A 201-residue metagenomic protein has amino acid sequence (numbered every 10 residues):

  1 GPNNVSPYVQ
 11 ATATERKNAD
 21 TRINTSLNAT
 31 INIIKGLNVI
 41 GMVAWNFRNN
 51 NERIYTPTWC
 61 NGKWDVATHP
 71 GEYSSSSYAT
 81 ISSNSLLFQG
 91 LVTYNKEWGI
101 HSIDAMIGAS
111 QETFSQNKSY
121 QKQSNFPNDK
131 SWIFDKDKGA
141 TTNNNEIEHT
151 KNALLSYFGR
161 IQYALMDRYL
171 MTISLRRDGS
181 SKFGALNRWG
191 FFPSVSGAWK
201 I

Functional and structural regions predicted by a protein language model:
G1-V9, I54-S74, N117-N145: Surface-exposed loop/turn segments flanking beta-strands in extracellular/periplasmic regions
P7-I54, S77-E97, D104, Q116-K118 (+2 more regions): Outer-membrane beta-barrel transmembrane strands
G41, Y94-D137: Carboxylate/His-rich catalytic cores and anion/metal-binding grooves
M42, S194-S196: Predominantly transmembrane beta-strands of Gram-negative outer membrane beta-barrel pores used for transport
A140-T142, R176-G179: Glycine/charged-rich beta-loop-alpha catalytic/anionic-binding loops adjacent to active sites
S156, G190-F192: Transmembrane beta-barrel architecture of outer membranes
S181-N187: Solvent-exposed loop/turn segments connecting transmembrane beta-strands in outer-membrane beta-barrel proteins
G197-I201: Metallo-beta-lactamase
